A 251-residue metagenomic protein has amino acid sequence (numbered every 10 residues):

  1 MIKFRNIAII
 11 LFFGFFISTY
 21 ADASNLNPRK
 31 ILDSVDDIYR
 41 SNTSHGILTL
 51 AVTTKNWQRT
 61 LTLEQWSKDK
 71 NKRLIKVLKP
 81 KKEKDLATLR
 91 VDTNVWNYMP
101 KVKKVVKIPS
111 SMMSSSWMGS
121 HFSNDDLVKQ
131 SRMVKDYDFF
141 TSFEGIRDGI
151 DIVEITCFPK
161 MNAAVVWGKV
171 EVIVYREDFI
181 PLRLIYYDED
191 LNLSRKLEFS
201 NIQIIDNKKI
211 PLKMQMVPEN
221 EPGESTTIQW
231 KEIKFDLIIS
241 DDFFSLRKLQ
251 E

Functional and structural regions predicted by a protein language model:
M1-I9: Bacterial N-terminal signal peptides that target proteins for export
A8-S18: Bacterial N-terminal signal peptides
S24-H45, T49, Q58-R59, A87 (+4 more regions): Flexible, processing/modification-adjacent segments and terminal tails in exported/periplasmic/extracellular proteins
V35, L63-S67, F199-I204: Extended lipid/amphipathic-ligand handling interfaces
H45-K82: N-terminal, post-signal-peptide region of Sec/Tat-exported proteins
T49, W66, V77, L89 (+3 more regions): Ribonuclease/tRNase effector modules and their secretory precursors
N71-K72, N94-V95, D178-I180: Structural motif
V106, V128, I150-L246: Gly/Pro-enriched, hydrophobic low-complexity segments that function as extracytoplasmic propeptides/linkers
